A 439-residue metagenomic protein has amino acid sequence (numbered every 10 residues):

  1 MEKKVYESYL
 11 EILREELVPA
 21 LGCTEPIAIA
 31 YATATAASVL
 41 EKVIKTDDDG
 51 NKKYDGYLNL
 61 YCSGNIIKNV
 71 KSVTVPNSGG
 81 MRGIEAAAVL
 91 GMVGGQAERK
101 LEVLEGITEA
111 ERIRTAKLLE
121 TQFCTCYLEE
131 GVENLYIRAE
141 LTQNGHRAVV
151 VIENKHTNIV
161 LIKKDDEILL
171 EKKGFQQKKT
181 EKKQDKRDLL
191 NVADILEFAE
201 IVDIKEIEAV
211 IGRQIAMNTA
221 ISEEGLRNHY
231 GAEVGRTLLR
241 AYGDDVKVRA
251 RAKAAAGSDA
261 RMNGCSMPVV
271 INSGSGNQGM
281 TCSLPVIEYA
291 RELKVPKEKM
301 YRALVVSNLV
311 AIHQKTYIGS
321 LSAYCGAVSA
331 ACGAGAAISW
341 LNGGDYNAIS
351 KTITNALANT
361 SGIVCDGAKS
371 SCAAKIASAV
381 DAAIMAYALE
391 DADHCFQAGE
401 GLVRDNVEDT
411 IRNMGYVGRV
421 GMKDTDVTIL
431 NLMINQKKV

Functional and structural regions predicted by a protein language model:
M1-E11, K45, D55-I66, D245-G264 (+2 more regions): Acidic-glycine-rich active-site phosphate/pyrophosphate-binding loop
S8-L21, D194-F198: Generic N-terminal amphipathic, Lys/Arg-enriched alpha-helix
P19-T35, M267-L284, C325-S329: Conserved phosphate/anionic-ligand binding catalytic regions in large, soluble enzymes, centered on
A30-L141: Early transmembrane hairpin of solute transport permeases
A37, P76, Y289-R302, I312-S378 (+1 more regions): Hydrophobic alpha-helical bundle architecture
I44-Y57, R99-L104, T125-L128, K205-I211 (+7 more regions): Flexible, glycine/charged-enriched surface loops at secondary-structure junctions
L119-G264, T428-V439: Signature of multi-pass transmembrane helix bundles
C124-C126, N134-A139, E153-N158, A358 (+1 more regions): C-terminal binding/interaction regions
